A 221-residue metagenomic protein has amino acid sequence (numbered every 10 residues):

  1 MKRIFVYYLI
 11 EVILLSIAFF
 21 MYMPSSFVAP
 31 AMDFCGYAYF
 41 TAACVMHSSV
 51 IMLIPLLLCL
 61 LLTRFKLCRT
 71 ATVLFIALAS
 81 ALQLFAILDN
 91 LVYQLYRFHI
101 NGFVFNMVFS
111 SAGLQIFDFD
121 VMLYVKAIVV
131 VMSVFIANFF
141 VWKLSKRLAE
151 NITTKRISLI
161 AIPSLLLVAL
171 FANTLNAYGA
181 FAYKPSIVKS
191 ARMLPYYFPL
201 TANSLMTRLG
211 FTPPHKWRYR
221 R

Functional and structural regions predicted by a protein language model:
K2-T201: Transmembrane and membrane-interface helices of multi-pass, inner-membrane envelope-modifying transferases
Y196-R221: Soluble catalytic regions of membrane-associated enzymes that act on cell-envelope and secretory-pathway components
